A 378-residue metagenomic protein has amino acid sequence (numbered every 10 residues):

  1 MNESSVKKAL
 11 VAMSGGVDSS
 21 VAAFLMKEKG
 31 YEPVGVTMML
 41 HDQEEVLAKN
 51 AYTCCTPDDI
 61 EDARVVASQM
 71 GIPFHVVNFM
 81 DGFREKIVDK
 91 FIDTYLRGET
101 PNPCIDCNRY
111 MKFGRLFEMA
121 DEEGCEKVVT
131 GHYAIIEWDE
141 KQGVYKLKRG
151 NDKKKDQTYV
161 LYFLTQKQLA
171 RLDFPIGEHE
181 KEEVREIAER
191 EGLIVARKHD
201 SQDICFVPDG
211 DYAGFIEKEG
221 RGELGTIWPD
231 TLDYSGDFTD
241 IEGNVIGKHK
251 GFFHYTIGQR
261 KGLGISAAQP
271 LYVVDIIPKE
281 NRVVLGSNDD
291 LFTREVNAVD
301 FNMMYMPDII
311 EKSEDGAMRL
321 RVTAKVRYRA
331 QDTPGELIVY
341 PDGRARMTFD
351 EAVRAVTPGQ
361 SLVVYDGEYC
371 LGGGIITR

Functional and structural regions predicted by a protein language model:
M1-Y162, D173, K181-E183: ATP-dependent adenylation/nucleotidyltransferase module used to activate substrates
V129-I136, K141-R378: AMP-forming adenylation/ATP pyrophosphatase catalytic core
